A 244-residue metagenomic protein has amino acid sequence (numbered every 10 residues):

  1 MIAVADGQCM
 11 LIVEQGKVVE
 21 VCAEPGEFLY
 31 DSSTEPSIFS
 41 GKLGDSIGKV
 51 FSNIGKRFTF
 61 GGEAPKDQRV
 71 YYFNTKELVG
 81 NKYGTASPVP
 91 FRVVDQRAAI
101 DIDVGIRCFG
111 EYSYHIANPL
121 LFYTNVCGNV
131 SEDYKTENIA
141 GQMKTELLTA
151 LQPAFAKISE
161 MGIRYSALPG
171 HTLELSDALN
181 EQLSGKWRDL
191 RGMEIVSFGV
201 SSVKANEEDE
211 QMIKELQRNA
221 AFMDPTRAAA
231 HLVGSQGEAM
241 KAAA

Functional and structural regions predicted by a protein language model:
M1-E207, V233: N-terminal hydrophobic membrane-entry segments
N206-A244: Assembly-interface segments of oligomeric complexes
